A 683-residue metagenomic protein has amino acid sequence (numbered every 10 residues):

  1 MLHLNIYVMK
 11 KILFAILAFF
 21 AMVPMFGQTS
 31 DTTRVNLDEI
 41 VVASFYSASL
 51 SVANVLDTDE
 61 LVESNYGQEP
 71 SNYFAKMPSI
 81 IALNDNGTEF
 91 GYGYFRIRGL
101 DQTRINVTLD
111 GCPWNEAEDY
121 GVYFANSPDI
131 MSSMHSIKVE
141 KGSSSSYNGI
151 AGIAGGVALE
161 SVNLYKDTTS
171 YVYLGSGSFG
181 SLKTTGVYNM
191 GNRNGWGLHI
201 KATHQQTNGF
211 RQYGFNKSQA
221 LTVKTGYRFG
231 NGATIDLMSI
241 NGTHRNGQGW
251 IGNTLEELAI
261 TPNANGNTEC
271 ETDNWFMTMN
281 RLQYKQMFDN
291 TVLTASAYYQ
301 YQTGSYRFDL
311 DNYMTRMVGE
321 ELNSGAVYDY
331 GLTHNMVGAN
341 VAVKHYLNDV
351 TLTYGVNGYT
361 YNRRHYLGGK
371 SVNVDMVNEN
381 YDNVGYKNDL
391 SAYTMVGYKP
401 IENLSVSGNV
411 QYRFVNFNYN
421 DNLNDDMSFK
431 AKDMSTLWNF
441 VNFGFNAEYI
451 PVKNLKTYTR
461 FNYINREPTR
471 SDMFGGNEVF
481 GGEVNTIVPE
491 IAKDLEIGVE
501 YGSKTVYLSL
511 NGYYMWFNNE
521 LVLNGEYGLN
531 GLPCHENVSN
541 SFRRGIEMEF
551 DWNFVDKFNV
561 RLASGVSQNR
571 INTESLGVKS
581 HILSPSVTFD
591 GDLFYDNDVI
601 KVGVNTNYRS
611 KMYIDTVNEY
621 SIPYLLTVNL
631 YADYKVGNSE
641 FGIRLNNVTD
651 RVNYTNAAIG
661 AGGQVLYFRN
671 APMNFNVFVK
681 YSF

Functional and structural regions predicted by a protein language model:
R34-G67, Y94: N-terminal periplasmic "start-of-domain" segments of outer-membrane beta-barrel proteins
S71-P113: Extracytoplasmic beta-strand/coil segments of soluble accessory domains associated with Gram-negative outer-membrane
P113-K141, E160: Short acidic/polar hinge/loop motifs at secondary-structure boundaries that mediate gating or recognition
S176-Q206, R211-G247, T272-D289, Y299 (+3 more regions): Transmembrane beta-barrel wall of Gram-negative outer-membrane proteins
G232-I240, D273-D425, G444, E448-R460 (+3 more regions): Face-selective signature of the C-terminal outer-membrane beta-barrel domain
R245-G247, I251-P262, N362-R364, G369-S371 (+7 more regions): Surface-exposed extracellular loop regions of Gram-negative outer-membrane beta-barrel proteins, predominantly
Y346, E402, G512-F517, C534-T616 (+1 more regions): Gram-negative outer-membrane beta-barrel transporters
N465, Y513, N518, V555 (+3 more regions): C-terminal beta-signal and adjacent terminal beta-strands/loops of Gram-negative outer-membrane beta-barrel proteins
